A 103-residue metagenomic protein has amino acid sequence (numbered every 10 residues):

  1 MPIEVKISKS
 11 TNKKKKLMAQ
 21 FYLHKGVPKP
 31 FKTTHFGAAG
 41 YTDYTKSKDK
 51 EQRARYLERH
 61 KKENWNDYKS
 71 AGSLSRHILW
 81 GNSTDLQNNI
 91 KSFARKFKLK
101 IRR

Functional and structural regions predicted by a protein language model:
M1-R103: Arg/Lys-rich, low-complexity, intrinsically disordered basic segments
